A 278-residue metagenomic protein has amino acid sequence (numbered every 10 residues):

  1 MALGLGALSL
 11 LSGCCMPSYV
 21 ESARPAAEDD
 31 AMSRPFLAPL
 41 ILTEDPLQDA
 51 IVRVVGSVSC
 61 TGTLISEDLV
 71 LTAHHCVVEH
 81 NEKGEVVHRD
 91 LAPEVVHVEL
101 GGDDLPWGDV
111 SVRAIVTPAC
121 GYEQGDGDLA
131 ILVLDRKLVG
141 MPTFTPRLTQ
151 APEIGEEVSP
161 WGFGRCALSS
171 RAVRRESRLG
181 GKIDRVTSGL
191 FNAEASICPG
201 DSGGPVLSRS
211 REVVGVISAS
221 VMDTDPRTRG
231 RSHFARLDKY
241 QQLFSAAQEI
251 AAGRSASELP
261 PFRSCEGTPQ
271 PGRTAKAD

Functional and structural regions predicted by a protein language model:
M1-G4: Bacterial N-terminal signal peptides that target proteins for export
L11-G13: C-terminal motif of bacterial Sec signal peptides marking the signal peptidase cleavage site
M16-A27, I65, L69, V77 (+3 more regions): C-terminal subregion of chymotrypsin/trypsin-like serine protease catalytic domains
A27-L47, E85-V139: Conserved catalytic-core segment of clan PA serine endopeptidases
I41-C60, D135-T143, A167-E249: Active-site region of chymotrypsin-like
E44-L91: Catalytic histidine site
V55-S57, I65-E67, A73-H75, L100-G101 (+3 more regions): Active-site-proximal beta-strand/loop segments in catalytic clefts of secreted hydrolases
H80-R89, R113-E123, L134-S169: Active-site substrate-binding loop(s) of clan PA
